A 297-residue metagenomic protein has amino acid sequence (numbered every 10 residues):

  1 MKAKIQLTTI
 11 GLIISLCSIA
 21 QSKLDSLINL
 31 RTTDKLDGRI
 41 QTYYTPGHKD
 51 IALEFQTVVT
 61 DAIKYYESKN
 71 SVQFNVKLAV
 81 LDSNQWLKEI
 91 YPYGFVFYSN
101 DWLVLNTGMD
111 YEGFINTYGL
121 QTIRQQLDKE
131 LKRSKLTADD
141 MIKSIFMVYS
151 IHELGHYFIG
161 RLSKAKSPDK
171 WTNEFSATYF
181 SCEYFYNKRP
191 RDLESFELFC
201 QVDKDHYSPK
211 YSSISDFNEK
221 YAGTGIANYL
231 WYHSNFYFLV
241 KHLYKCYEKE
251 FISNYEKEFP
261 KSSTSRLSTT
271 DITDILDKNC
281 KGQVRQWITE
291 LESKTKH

Functional and structural regions predicted by a protein language model:
M1-K23: Bacterial Sec-dependent N-terminal signal peptides
T32-I51: Acidic/histidine-rich, surface-exposed loop or edge segments in extracytoplasmic proteins
G47-L81, Q85-K88, P92-D101: Zn2+-dependent metallopeptidase catalytic core
L87-S134, A138: Metzincin-family zinc-dependent endopeptidase catalytic domain
D128-Y149, S163-D169: Short pre-active-site segment immediately N-terminal to the catalytic Zn-binding motif
V148-K164, T178, C182: Active-site recognition of the HExxH zinc-binding catalytic motif
P168-Y207: Post-HExxH zinc-binding segment in Zn-dependent metallohydrolases
Y211-H297: Pan-zinc metallopeptidase signature
